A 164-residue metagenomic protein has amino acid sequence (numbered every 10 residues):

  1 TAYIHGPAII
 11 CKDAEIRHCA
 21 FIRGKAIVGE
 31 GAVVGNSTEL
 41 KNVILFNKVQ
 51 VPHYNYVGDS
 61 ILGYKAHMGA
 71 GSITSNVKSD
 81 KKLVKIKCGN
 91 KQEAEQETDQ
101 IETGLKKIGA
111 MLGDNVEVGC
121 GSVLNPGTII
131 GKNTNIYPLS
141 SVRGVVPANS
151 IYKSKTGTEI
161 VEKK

Functional and structural regions predicted by a protein language model:
T1-C19, E97, L112: Extended, small-residue-rich solenoid/repeat segments and analogous flexible loops that form exposed scaffolds
E30-G31, G35: Surface-exposed extracellular loop regions of Gram-negative outer-membrane beta-barrel proteins
N36-S37, N42-K48, P52-K164: Glycine-rich hexapeptide-repeat left-handed beta-helix
